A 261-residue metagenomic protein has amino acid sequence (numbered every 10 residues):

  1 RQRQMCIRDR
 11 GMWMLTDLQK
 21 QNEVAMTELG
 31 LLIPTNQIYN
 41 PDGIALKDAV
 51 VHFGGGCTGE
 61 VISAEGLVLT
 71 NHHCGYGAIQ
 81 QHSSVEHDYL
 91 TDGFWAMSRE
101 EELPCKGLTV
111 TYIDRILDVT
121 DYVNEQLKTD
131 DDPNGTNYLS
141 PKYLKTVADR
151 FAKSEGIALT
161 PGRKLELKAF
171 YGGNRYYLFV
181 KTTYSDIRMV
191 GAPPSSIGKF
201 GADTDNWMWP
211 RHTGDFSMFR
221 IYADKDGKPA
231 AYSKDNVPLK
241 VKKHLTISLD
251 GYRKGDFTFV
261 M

Functional and structural regions predicted by a protein language model:
Q2-I7: Short, small-residue-biased leader/transition segments that mark boundaries at the very start of proteins
R10-G56, I62-E65, L69-M261: Serine endopeptidase catalytic core focused on the charge-relay Asp
